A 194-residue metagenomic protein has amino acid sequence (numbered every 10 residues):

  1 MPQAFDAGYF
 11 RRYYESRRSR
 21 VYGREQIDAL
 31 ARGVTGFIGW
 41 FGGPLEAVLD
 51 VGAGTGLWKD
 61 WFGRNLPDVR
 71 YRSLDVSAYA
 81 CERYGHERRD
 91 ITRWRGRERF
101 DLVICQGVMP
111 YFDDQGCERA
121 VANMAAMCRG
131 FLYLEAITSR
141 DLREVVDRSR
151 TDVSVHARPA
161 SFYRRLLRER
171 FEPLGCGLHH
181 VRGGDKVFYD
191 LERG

Functional and structural regions predicted by a protein language model:
M1-E98, F112-R119, N123-G194: Class I (Rossmann-like) S-adenosyl-L-methionine-dependent methyltransferase catalytic domain, capturing the SAM-binding
I104: A conserved beta-strand element that flanks and buttresses the S-adenosyl-L-methionine
V108: Hydrophobic adenine-recognition pocket in adenosine-nucleotide-binding enzymes
